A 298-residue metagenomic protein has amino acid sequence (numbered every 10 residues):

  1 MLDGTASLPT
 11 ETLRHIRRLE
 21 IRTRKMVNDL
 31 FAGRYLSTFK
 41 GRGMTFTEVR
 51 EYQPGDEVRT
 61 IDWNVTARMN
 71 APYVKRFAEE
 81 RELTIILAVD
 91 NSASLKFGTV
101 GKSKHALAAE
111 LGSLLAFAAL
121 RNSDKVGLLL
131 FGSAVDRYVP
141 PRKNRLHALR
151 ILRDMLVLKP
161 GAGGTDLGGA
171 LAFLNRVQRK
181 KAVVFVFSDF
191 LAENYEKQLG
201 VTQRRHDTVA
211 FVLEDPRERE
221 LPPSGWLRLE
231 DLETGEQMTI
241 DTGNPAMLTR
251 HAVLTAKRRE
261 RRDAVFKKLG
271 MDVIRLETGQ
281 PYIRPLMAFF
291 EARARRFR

Functional and structural regions predicted by a protein language model:
M1-Y35, E51-D56, V65, V74-S113 (+1 more regions): Exposed, interaction-prone extracellular/peripheral surfaces
F39-G43: A positional/architectural concept
E48: Acidic, metal-associated active-site segment
R59-M69: N-terminal low-complexity, intrinsically disordered segments
